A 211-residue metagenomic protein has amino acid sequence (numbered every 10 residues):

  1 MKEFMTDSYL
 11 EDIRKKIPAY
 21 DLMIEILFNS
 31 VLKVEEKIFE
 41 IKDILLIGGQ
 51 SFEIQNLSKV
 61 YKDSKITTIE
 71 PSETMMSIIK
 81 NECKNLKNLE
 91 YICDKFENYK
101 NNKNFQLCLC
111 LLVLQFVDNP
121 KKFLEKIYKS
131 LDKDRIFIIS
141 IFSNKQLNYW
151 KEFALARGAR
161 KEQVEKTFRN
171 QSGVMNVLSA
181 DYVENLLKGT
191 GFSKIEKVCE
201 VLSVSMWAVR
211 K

Functional and structural regions predicted by a protein language model:
M1-F39, N56: Conserved class I S-adenosyl-L-methionine
E35-I38, C83, L131: A generic alpha-to-beta junction signature in SAM-dependent methyltransferases
E40-N98: Class I SAM-dependent methyltransferase SAM/SAH-binding core
E97-C108: A short acidic, Gly/Pro-enriched loop at the edge of an enzyme's catalytic core that lines a small-molecule cofactor
Q106-P120, S143: A short SAM/SAH-binding and catalytic strip from SAM-dependent methyltransferases
K121-I136: A short glycine-rich, Lys/Arg-flanked "PGG" loop and its adjoining helix->strand segment in the class I
F142-T190: C-terminal alpha-helical "lid/dimerization" subdomain adjacent to the S-adenosyl-L-methionine
E184-K211: Core SAM-dependent methyltransferase catalytic element
